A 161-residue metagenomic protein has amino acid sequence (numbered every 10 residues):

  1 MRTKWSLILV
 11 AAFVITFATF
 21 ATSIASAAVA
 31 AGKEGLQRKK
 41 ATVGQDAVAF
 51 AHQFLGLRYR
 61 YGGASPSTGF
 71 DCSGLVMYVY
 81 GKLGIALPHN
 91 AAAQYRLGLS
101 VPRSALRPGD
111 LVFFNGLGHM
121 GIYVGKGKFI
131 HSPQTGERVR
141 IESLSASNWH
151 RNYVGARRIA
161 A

Functional and structural regions predicted by a protein language model:
R2-L7, A21-V48, G81, I85 (+4 more regions): Aromatic- and glycine-rich peptidoglycan recognition patches
V10-F20: Bacterial N-terminal signal peptides
T16-A18, F70, G74-V76, S145: Hydrophobic alpha-helical segments
Q37-R38, Q53-P108: Catalytic cysteine-centered active-site loop
R107-D110, V154: Conserved acidic residues
D110-L111, I122: Alpha-helical segment that forms one wall of the substrate-binding/catalytic cleft in peptidoglycan-active domains
